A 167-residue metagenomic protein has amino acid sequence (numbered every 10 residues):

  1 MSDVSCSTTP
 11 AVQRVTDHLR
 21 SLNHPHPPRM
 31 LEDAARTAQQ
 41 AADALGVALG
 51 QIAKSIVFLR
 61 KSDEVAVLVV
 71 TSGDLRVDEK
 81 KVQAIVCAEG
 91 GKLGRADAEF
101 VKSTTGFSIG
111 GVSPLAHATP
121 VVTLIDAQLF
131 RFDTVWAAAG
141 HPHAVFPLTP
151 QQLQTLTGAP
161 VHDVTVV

Functional and structural regions predicted by a protein language model:
M1-V167: Extended, low-hydrophobicity, polar/charged segments
